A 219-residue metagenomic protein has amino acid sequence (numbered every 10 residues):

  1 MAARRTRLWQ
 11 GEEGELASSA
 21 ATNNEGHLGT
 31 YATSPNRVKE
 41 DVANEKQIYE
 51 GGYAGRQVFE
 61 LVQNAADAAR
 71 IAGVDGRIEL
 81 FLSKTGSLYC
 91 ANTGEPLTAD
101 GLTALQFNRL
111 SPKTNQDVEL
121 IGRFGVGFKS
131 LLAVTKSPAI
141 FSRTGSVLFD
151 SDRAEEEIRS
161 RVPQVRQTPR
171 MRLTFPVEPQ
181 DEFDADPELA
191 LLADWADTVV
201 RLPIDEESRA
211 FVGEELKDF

Functional and structural regions predicted by a protein language model:
M1-D194, P203: GHKL (Bergerat-fold) ATPase N-terminal catalytic module, capturing the glycine-rich phosphate-binding loop and acidic
P187-F219: Glycine/threonine-rich ATP-lid/beta-loop region of ATP-binding domains
